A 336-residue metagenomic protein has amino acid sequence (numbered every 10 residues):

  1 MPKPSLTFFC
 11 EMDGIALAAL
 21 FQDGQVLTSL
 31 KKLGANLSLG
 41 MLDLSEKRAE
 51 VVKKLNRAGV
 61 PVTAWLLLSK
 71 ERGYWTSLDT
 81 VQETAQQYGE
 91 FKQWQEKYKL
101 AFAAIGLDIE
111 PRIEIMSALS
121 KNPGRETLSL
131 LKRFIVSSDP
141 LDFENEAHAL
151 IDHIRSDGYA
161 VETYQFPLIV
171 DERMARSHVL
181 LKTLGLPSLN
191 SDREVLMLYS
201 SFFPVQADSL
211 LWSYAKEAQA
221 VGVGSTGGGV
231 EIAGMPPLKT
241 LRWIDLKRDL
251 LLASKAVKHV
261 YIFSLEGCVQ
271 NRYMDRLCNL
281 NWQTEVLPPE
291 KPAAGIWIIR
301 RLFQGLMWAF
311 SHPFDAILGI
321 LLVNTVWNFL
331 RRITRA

Functional and structural regions predicted by a protein language model:
P4-D13, T63, I135-L180, V195-S200 (+2 more regions): Aromatic-lined carbohydrate-recognition surfaces of secreted/lumenal glycan-active proteins
P4-F8, G14-E46, K97-I105, P187-E194 (+1 more regions): Catalytic domains of carbohydrate-active enzymes, especially glycoside hydrolases
L6, N190-S209, S213-R332: Substrate-binding cleft of secreted/luminal carbohydrate-active enzymes
F9-Q22, L37-E50, K70-Q82, E114 (+4 more regions): Acidic-and-aromatic substrate-binding clefts and catalytic sites of carbohydrate-active enzymes
K31, N56-A58, R155, S254: Anion (oxyanion) recognition and catalysis
R48-K97: Active-site-adjacent "subsite" loops/lids of carbohydrate-active enzymes
L78-I109, T183-L189, D249-A253: An active-site-proximal structural segment forming one wall of the substrate-binding cleft that immediately precedes
E90-S137, V260-I262: Active-site groove signature of glycoside hydrolases
